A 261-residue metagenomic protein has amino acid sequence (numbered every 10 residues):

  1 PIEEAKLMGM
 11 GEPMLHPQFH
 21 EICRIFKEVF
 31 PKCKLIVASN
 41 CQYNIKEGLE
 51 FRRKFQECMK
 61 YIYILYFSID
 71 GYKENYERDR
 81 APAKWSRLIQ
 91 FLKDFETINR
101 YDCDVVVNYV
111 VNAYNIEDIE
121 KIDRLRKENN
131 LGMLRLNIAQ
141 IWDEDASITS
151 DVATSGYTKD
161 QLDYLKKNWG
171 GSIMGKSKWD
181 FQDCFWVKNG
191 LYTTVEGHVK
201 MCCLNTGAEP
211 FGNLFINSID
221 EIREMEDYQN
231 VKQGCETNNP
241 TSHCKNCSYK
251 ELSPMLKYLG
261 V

Functional and structural regions predicted by a protein language model:
E4-K6, Q18-H20, R24, V29 (+4 more regions): Radical SAM enzyme [4Fe-4S]-AdoMet core and its adjacent flexible, acidic and glycine-rich loops/tails across
M8-G11, S39-N40: Glycine-rich beta-strand-to-loop/alpha-helix junction loops that act as flexible
G11-P13, K73: Gly/Ser/Thr-rich beta-alpha loop segments that engage phosphate groups in nucleotides
P13-P17, Q42-L49, N112-E117: Acidic-and-aromatic substrate-binding clefts and catalytic sites of carbohydrate-active enzymes
V187, C247-K250: Cys/His-rich metal-chelating microdomains
